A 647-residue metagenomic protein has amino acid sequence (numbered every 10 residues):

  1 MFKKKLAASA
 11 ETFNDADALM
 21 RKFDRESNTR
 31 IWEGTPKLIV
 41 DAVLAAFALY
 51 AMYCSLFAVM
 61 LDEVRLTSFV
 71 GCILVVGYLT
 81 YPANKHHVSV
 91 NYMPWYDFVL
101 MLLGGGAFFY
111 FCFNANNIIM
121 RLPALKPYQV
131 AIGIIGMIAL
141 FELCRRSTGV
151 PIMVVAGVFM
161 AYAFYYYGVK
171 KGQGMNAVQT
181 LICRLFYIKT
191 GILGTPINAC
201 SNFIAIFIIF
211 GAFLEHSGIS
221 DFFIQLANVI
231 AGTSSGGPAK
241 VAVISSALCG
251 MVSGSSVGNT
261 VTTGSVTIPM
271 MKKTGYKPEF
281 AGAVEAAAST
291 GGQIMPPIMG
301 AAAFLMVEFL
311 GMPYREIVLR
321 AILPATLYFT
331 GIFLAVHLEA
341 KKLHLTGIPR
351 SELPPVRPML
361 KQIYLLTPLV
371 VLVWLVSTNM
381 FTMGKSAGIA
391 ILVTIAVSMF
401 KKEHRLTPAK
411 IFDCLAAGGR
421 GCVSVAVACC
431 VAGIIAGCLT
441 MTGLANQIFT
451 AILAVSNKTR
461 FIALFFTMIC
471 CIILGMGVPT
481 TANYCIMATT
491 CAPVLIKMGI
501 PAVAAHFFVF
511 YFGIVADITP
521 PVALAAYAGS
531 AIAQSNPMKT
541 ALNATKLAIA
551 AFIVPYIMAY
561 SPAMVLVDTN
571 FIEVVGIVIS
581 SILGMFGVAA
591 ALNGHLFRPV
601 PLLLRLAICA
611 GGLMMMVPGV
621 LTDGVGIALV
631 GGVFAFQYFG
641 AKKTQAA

Functional and structural regions predicted by a protein language model:
M1-M120, V130-I134: Conserved, well-structured core domains of diverse proteins
F2-L38, L319-G421, L524-L613, A641-A646: Long, contiguous bundles of hydrophobic transmembrane helices that form the permeation core of multi-pass
T29, C54-V59, Y81-N91, N117-I118 (+5 more regions): Membrane-water interface regions at transmembrane-helix termini and the short interhelical loops of multi-pass membrane
W95-F98, G104-F108, F113-N117, A124-L125 (+1 more regions): Hydrophobic or amphipathic alpha-helical targeting/insertion segments
P127-A131, T190-F203, V229-V243, T274-F280 (+5 more regions): Membrane-interfacial loop-to-helix junctions in multi-pass transporters
E142, R146-S147, V155-K171, V178-Q179 (+9 more regions): Core transmembrane alpha-helical segments of multi-pass membrane transporters/permeases
G211-E215, S246-S255, A287-Q293, A436 (+3 more regions): Transmembrane alpha-helix interface/packing and boundary motifs in multi-pass membrane proteins, characterized by
I224-G292, I298, A302-L305, G311 (+2 more regions): Hydrophobic transmembrane alpha-helices that form the pore/transport pathway of multi-pass ion and small-solute
